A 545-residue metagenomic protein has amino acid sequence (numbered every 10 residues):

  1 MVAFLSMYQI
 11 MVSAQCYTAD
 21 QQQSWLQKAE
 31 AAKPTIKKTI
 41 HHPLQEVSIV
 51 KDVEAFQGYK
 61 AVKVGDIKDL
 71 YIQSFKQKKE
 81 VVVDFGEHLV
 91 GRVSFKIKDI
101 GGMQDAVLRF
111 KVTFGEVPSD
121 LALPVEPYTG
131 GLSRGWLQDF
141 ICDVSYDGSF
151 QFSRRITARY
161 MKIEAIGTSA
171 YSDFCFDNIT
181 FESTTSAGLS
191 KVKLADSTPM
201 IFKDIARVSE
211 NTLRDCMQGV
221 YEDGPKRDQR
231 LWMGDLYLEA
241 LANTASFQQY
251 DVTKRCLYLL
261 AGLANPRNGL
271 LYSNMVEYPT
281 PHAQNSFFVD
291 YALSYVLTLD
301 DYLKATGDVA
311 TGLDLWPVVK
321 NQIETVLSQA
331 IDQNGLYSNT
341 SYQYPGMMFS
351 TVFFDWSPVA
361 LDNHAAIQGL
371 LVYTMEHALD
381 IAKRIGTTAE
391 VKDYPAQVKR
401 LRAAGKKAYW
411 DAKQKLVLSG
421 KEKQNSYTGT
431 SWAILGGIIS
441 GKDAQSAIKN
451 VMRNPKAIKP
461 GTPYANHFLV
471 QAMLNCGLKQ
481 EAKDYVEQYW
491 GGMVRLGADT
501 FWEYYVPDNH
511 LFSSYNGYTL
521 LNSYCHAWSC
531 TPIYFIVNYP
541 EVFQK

Functional and structural regions predicted by a protein language model:
M1-C16: Bacterial Sec-dependent N-terminal signal peptides
A3, D84, F150-F152, D228 (+3 more regions): Residues embedded in well-ordered secondary-structure elements
Q15-D223, D235, D251-K254, L271 (+1 more regions): Extracellular/oxidizing-compartment recognition motifs
K191-T198, K226-Q229, L241-T244, L361: Second-shell loop/turn segments in exported
D223-G224, D228, F535: Short, surface-exposed recognition loops or helix-turn segments adjacent to catalytic cores
W232-K545: Active-site core of glycosidic bond-cleaving carbohydrate-active enzymes
